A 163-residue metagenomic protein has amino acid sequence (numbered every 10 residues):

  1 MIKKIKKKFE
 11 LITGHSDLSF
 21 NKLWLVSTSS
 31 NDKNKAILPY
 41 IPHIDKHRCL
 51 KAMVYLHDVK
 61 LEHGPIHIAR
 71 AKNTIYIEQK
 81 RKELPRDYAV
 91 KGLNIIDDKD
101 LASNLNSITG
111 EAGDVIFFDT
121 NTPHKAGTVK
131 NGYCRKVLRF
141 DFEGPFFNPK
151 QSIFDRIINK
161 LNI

Functional and structural regions predicted by a protein language model:
I2-N73: Conserved double-stranded beta-helix
K35, L101-S103, Y133: Short, solvent-exposed coil/turn segments
I37-I44, I108-T109, G127-K130: Short histidine-centered beta-strand/loop micro-motifs that create catalytic or ligand/metal-coordination sites
D45-L61, T109-A112, F117, D141-P145: Short, conserved beta-strand element in jelly-roll/cupin
H47-V59, L93-L101, R156-N162: Short, surface-exposed, charge-dense and proline/glycine-enriched linear segments
C49, P65, S107, R135-V137: A residue-level signal for beta-strand positions that form part of recognition/binding surfaces within mature
L61-P123, F147: Double-stranded beta-helix
R81-E83, V115-F117, N121-I163: Non-heme Fe(II)/2-oxoglutarate
